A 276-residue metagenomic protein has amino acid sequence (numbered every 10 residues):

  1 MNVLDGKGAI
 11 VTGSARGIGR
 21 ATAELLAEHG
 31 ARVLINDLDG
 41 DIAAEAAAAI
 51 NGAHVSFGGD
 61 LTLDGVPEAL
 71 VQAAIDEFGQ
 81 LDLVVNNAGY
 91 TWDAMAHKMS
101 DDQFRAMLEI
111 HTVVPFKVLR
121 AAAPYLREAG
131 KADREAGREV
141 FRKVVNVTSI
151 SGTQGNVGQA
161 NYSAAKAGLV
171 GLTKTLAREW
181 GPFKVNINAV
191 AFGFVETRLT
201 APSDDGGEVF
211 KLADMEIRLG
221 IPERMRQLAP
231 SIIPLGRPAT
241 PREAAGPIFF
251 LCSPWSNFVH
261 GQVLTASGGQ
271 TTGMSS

Functional and structural regions predicted by a protein language model:
N2-L34, L176: Canonical Rossmann dinucleotide-binding motif of NAD(H)/NADP(H)-dependent dehydrogenases/reductases, specifically
V85, G181, N186, V259-G261: Short, small/polar-rich loop/turn modules that mediate ligand/substrate recognition or access, typified
M95-A96, S100-L108, A229: Substrate-binding pocket helix/loop in short-chain dehydrogenase/reductase
L119, A165, T173: Active-site helix of classical SDR
P124, R178-P182, N257: Alpha-helical segment proximal to the catalytic Tyr-Lys
S149: Residue(s) in the substrate-gating loop at a strand-loop-helix junction that position the organic substrate next
Q154, I248-F249, H260-S276: Short C-terminal tail/terminal secondary-structure segment of NAD(P)H-dependent dehydrogenase/reductase domains
